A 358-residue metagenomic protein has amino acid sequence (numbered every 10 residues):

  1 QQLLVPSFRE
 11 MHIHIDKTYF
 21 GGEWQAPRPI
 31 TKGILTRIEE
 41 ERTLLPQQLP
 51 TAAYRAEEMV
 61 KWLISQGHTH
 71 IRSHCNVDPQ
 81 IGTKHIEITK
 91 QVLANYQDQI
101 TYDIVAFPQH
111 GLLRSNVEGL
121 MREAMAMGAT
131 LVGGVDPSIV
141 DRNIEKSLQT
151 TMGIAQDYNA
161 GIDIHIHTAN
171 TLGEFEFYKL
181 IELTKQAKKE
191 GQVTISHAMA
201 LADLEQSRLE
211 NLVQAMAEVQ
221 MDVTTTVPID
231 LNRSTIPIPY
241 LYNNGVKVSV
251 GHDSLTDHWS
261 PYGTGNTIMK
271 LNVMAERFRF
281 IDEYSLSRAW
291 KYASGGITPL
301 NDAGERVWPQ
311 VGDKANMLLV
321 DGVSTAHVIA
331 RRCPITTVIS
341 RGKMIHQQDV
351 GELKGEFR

Functional and structural regions predicted by a protein language model:
Q1, H12, G67, V132 (+6 more regions): Divalent metal-coordination and catalytic microenvironments
L3-L4, G21-H74, Q80-N95, L120-A126: Alpha-helical scaffold segments that flank or form the walls of functional sites
P6-T18, C75, G161-N170: Histidine-centered catalytic micro-motifs
Y19-A52, E176-T194, L212-A215, T264-I281: Active-site gating loops and adjacent loop-to-helix segments of metal-dependent hydrolytic enzymes
D103-S115, A126-I236, K247, T256: Active-site core of metal-dependent hydrolases
L183-V193, P239-V320: His/Asp/Glu-enriched, well-ordered alpha-helical/loop segment that forms or immediately abuts the divalent-metal
P309-R358: C-terminal cap of metal-dependent C-N hydrolases
